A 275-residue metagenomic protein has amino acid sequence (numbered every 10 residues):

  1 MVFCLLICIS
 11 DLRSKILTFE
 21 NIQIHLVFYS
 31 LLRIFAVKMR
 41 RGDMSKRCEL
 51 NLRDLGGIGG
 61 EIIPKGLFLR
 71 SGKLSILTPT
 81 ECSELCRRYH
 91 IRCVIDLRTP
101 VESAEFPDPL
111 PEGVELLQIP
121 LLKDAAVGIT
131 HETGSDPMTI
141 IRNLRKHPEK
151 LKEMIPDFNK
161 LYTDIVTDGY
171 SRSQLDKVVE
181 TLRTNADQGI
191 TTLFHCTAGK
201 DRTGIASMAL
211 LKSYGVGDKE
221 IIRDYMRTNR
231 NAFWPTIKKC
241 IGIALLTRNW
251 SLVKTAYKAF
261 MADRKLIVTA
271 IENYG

Functional and structural regions predicted by a protein language model:
I9, K15-T18, Q23-I34, K38-R40: Short, positively charged and aromatic/hydrophobic N-terminal segments
I34, K38-L193, I205-G275: Cys-dependent protein tyrosine phosphatase-like superfamily
A198, R202-T203: Ser/Thr-glycine-rich phosphate-binding loops at phosphate-binding pockets of nucleotides, nucleotide cofactors
